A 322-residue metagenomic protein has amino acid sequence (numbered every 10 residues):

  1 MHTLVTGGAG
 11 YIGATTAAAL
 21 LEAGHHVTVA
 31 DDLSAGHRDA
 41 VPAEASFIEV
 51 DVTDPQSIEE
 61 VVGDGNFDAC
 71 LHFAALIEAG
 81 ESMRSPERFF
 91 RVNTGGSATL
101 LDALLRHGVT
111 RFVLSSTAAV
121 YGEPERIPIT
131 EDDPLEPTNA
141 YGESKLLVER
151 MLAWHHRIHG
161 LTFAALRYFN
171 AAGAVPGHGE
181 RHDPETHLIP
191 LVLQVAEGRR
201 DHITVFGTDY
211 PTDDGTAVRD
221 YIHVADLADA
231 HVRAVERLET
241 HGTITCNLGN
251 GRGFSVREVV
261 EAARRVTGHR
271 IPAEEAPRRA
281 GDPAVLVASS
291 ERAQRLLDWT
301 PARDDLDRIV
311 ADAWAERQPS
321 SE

Functional and structural regions predicted by a protein language model:
M1-A171: N-terminal Rossmann-like NAD(P)+-binding domain of SDR-like oxidoreductases, especially those catalyzing
D54, A172-A174, H202, P211-T212: Active-site/binding-pocket entry motifs
A79-M83, A174-G179, D213-G215: A short acidic, helix-capping loop that chelates divalent metal ions and anchors anionic groups
R126, P137-S144, R181-I189, D220-V224: The catalytic Tyr-centered alpha-helix of NAD(P)H-dependent dehydrogenases
L161, G177, I203-V205: Oxidoreductase cofactor-interface core, primarily capturing Rossmann-like NAD(P)-dependent enzymes
V175-E185, V192-V195, D201: Hydrophobic, Gly/Ser/Ala-rich alpha-helical and linker tracts in large acyl-processing enzymes of secondary/lipid
L191-E322: C-terminal substrate-binding subdomain of Rossmann-fold SDR/epimerase-dehydratase oxidoreductases
